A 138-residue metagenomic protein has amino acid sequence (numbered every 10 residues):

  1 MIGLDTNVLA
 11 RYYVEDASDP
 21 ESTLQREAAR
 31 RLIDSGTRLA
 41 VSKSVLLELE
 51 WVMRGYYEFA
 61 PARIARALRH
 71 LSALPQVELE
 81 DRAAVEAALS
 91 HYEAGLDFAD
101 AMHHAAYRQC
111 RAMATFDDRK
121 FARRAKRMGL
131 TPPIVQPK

Functional and structural regions predicted by a protein language model:
M1-V41, Y56-R63, M128-K138: Short, well-structured N-terminal submotif of metal-dependent ribonuclease cores
L4, A40-V41, L79, F98-A101 (+1 more regions): Short beta-strand scaffold positions
T6, A84, D97-A112: Acidic, metal-associated active-site segment
K43-L47, R66-E93: Acidic catalytic patch
E50-M53, R108: Short, amphipathic alpha-helical segments that act as regulatory/interfacial helices in nucleotide-processing proteins
A105-K138: Acidic, PIN/NYN-like endoribonuclease modules and their adjacent C-terminal/linker elements
